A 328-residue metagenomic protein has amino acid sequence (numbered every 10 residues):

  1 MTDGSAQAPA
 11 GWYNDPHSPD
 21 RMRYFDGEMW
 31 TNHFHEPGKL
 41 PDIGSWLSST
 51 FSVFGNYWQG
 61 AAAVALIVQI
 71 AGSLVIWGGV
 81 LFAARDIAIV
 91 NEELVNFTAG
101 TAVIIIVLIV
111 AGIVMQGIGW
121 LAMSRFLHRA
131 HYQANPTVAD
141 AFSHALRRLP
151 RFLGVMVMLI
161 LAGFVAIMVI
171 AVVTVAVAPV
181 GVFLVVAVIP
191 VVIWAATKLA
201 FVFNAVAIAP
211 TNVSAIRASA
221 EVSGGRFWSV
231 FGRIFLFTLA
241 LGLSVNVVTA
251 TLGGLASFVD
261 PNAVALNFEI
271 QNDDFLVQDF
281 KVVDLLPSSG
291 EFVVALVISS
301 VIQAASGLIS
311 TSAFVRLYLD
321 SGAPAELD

Functional and structural regions predicted by a protein language model:
M1-P37: Signature of WW domains and closely related Tyr/Trp-rich beta-sheet microdomains in eukaryotic regulatory proteins
D3, P37-A84, A88, N135-V138 (+1 more regions): Nonpolar helix-loop interface/hinge motif
V68-I76, L108, G112-Q116, W120 (+5 more regions): Alpha-helical transmembrane segments of multipass membrane proteins
A83-I106: Membrane-anchoring/interfacial helices and their immediately flanking loops in integral membrane proteins
A88-E93, D260-V283: Membrane-interfacial helical/loop segments at transmembrane boundaries in membrane proteins
A99-A134, T174-A215, V259-N267, D284 (+1 more regions): Selective recognition of hydrophobic, aromatic-rich stretches within alpha-helical transmembrane segments of polytopic
I105, D140-G163, I167, V185: Alpha-helical membrane-spanning segments of integral membrane proteins, especially the hydrophobic core of TM bundles
